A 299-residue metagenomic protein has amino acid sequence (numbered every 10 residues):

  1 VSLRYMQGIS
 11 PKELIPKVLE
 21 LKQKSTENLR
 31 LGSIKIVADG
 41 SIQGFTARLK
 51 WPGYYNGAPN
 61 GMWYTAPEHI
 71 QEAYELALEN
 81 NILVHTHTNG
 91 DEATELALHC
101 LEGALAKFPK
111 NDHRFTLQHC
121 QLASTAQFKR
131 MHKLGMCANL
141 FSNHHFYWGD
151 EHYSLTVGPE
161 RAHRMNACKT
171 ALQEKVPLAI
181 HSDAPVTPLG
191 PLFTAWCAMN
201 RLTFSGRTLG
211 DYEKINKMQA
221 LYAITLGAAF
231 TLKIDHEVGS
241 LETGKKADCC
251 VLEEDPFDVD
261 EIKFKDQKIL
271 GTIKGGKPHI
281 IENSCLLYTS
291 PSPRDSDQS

Functional and structural regions predicted by a protein language model:
V1-E95, H99, R130-C137, S142-N143 (+1 more regions): Metal-coordinating catalytic core of metallo-dependent amide/deamination hydrolases
Q7-G8, L122-S124: Short acidic loop-to-helix transition motifs that present clustered carboxylates
D39, H87, D183, D248 (+1 more regions): Acidic active-site catalytic centers that drive phospho-/nucleotidyl reactions and related ester hydrolyses
E75-V84, E92-F115, H119, T125 (+4 more regions): His/Asp/Glu-enriched, well-ordered alpha-helical/loop segment that forms or immediately abuts the divalent-metal
Y288-P293: Conserved small/polar residues in nucleotide/adenosyl-binding loops
